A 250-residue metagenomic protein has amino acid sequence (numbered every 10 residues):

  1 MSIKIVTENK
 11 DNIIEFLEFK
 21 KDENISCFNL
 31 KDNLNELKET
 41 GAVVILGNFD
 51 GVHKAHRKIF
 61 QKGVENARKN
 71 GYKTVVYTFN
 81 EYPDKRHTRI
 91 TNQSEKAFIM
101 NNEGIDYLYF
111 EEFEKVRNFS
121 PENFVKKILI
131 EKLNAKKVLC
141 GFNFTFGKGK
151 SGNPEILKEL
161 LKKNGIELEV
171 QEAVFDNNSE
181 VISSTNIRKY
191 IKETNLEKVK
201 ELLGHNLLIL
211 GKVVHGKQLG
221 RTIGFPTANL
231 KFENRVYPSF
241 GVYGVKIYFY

Functional and structural regions predicted by a protein language model:
M1-A42: Positively charged, low-complexity intrinsically disordered leader regions
L34-Q93: N-terminal catalytic cores of NTP/NDP-binding nucleotidyl/phosphoryl-transfer enzymes
V76-T78, Y107-V116: A conserved beta-strand->alpha-helix junction
T88-K96, R117-V125: Glycine-rich, highly charged phosphate/nucleotide-binding loops
A97-Y107, T194: Structural recognition of alpha->loop->beta junctions
E114-V116, E122-K126, I130-Y250: Active-site cores that bind ATP or allylic diphosphates and position pyrophosphate for catalysis
